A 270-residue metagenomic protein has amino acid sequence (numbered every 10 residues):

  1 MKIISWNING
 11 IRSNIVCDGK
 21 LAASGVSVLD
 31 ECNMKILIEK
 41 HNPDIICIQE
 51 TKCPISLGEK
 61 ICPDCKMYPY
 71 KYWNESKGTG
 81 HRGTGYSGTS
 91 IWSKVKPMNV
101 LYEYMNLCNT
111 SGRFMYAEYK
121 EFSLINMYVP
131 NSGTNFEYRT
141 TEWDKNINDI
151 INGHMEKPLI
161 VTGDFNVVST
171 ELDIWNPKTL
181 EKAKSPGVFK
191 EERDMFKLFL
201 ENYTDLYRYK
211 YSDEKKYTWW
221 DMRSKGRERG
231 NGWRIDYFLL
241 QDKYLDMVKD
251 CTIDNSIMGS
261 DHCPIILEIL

Functional and structural regions predicted by a protein language model:
M1-D64, W73, T79-Y86: N-terminal, active-site-proximal structural segment of metallo-dependent hydrolase catalytic domains
M1-S5, N9-C17, A23, L29-K35 (+1 more regions): Active-site regions of metal-assisted phosphoester/phosphodiester hydrolases, unifying DNase/endonuclease modules
K52-S132: Structured beta-strand-rich core segments of catalytic domains in phosphoester-bond hydrolases
